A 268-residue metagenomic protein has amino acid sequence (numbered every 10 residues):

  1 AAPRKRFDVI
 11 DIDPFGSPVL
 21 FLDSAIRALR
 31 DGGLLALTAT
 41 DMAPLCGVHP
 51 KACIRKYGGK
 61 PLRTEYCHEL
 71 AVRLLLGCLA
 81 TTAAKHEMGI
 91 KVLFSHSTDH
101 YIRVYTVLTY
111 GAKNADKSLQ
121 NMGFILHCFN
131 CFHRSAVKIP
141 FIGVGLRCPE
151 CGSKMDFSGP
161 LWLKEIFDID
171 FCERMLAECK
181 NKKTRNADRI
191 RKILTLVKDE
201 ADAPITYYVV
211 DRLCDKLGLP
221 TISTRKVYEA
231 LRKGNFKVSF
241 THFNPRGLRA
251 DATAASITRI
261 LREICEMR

Functional and structural regions predicted by a protein language model:
A1-R268: SAM-dependent transferase fold signal centered on methyltransferase-like domains, encompassing both Class I
